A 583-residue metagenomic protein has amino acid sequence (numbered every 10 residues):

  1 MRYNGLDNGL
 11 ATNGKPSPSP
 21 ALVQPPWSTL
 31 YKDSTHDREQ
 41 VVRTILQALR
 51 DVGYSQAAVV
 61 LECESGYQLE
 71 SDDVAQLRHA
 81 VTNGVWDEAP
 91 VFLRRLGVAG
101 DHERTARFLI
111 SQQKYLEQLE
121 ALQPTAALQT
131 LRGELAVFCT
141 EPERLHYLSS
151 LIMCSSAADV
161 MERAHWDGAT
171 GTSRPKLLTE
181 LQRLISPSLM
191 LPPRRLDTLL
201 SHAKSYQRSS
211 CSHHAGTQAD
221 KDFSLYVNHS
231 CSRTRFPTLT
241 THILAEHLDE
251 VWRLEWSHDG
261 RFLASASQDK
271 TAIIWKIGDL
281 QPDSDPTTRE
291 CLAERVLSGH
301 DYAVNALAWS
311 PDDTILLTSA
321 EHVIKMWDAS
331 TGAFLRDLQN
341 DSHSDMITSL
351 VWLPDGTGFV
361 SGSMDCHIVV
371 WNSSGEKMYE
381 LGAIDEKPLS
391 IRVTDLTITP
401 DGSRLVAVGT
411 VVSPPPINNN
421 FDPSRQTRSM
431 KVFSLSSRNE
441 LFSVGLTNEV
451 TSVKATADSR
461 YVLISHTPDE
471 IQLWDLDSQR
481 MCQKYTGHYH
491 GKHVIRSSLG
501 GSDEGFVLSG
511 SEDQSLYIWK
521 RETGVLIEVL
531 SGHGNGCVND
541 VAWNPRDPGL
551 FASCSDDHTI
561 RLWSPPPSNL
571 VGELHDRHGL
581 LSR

Functional and structural regions predicted by a protein language model:
M1-L69, V74-A75, P90, R94-L96: Long, low-complexity, acidic Ser/Pro- and Gly-enriched intrinsically disordered regions in large eukaryotic
R2-D7, Y67-L69, A158-R583: WD40-repeat beta-propeller superdomains and closely related acidic/aromatic-rich repeat-like regions
P25-Y31, E39-L46, E62, S71-R78 (+7 more regions): Short interface patches used for recognition in eukaryotic signaling and trafficking proteins
D37-I45, R50-A57, E70-D73, L77 (+17 more regions): Alpha-helical interaction elements in eukaryotic regulators
S65-G66, G97, L135, G534: Residue-level detector of secondary-structure transition/capping positions
D73-R233: Extended acidic/polar alpha-helical scaffold segments
